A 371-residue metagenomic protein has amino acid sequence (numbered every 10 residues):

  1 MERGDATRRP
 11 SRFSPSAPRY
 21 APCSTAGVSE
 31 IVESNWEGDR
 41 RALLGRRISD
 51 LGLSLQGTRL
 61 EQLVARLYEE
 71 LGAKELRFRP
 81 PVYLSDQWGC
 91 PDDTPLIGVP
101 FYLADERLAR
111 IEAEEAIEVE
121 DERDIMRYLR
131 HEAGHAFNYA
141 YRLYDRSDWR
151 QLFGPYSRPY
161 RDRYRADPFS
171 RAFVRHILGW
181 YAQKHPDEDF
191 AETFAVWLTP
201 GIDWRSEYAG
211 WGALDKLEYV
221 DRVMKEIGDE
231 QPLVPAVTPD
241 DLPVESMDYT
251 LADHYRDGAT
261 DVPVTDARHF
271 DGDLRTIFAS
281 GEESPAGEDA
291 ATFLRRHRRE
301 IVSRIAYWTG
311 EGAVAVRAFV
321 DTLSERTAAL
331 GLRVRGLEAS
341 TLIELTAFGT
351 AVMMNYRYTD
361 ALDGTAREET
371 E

Functional and structural regions predicted by a protein language model:
E2, F13-P15, R19-E122, A291-E371: A metal-dependent hydrolase signature that marks the N-terminal structural subdomain at the beginning of catalytic folds
R3-T7: Intrinsic, low-complexity polybasic segments
R8-R12: N-terminal leader/targeting segments
S29-G38, L43, E188-T359, T365-E369: Pan-zinc metallopeptidase signature
R46-S54, A65-E69, E75, P91-D93 (+3 more regions): Metalloprotease/metallohydrolase-associated module, dominated by Zn2+-dependent proteases
R123-L143, A191: Active-site recognition of the HExxH zinc-binding catalytic motif
Y141-R142, D148-L152: Acidic, glycine-rich loop-and-strand cores that form catalytic or ligand-binding grooves in diverse globular domains
